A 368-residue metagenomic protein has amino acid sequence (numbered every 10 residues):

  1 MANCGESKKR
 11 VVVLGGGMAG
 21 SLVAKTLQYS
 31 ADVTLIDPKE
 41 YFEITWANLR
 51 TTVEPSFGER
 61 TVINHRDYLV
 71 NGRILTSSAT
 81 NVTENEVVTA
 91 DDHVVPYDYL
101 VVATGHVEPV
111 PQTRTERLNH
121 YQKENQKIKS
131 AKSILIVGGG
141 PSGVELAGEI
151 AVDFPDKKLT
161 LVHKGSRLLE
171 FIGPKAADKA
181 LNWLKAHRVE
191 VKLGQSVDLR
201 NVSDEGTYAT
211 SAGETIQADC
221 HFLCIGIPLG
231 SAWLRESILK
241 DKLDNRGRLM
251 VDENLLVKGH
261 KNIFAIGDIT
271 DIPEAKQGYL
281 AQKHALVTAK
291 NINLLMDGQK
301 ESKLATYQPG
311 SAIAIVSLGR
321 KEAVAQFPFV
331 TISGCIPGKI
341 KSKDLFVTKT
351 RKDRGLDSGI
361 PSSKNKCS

Functional and structural regions predicted by a protein language model:
M1-V12, V70-L135, S211, F222-C224: FAD-binding core/adjacent interface of flavoenzyme oxidoreductases
A2-L75, E145-K175: Beta1-alpha1 glycine-rich phosphate/pyrophosphate-binding loop at the start of Rossmann-like nucleotide-binding domains
E6, A275, H284-S368: C-terminal, flexible cofactor-proximal segment of oxidoreductases
G15, D37, G138, H163 (+2 more regions): Short beta-strand/turn micro-motifs composed of small residues that flank or help shape donor/cofactor-binding pockets
I36-E54, G58, A103-K127, A325-Q326 (+1 more regions): Glycine-rich active-site loop/strand segments that organize a redox cofactor
I74-S77, N81-V88, V95, P155-E253 (+3 more regions): A Rossmann-like FAD-binding core segment of flavoenzymes
R114-K132, I216-C220, C224-L286, K290 (+1 more regions): FAD-site-proximal beta/loop scaffold in flavoenzymes
I134-E149: Short strand-loop-helix active-site module centered on a catalytic nucleophile
